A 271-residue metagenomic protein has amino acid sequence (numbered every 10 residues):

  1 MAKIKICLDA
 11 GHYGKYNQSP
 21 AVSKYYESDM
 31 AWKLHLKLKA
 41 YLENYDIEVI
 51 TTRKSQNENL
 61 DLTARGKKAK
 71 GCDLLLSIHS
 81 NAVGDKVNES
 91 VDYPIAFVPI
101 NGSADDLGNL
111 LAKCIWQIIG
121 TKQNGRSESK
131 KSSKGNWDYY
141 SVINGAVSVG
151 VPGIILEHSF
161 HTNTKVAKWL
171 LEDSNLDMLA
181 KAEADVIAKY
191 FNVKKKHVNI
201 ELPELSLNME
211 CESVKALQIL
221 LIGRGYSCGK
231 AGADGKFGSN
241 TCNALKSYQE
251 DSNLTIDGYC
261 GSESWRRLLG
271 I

Functional and structural regions predicted by a protein language model:
A2-I6, Y16, S28-H197: Active-site-proximal helix/loop segments of hydrolytic enzymes
L8, L245: Conserved hydrophobic/aromatic packing and binding residues within compact polymer-binding modules
A10-G14: Short polar catalytic/cofactor-binding loops
A21-D29, N243-A244: Periplasmic OmpA-like peptidoglycan-binding domain that tethers envelope proteins to the cell wall
D73, D234, D257: Conserved acidic residues
F191-G235: Acidic, Ser/Thr/Pro/Gly-enriched interdomain connector segments
I222-S227, Y248-L254: Short capping motifs at secondary-structure boundaries
